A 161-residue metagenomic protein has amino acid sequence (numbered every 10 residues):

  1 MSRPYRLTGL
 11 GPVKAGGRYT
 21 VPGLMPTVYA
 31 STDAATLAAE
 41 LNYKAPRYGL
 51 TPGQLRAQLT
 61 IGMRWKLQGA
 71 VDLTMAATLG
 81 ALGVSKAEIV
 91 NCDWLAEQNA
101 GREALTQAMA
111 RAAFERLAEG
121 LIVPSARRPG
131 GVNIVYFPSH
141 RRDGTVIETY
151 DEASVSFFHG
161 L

Functional and structural regions predicted by a protein language model:
M1-V21, R47-L161: Active-site and NAD+-binding cores of ADP-ribose-processing enzymes
R18-G49: Extended catalytic/binding region for NAD+/ADP-ribose chemistry, centered on the ART fold
